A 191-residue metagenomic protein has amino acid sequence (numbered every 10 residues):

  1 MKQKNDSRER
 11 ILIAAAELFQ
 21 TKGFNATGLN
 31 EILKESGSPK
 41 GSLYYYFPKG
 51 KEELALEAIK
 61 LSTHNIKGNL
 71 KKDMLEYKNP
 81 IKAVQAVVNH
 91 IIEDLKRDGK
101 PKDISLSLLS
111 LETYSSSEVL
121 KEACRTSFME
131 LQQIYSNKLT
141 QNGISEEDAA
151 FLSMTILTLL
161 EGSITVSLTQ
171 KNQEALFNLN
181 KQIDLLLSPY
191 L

Functional and structural regions predicted by a protein language model:
S7-A15, I32, A58-S62, I66 (+1 more regions): Generic hydrophobic, amphipathic alpha-helix propensity
R10, L18-E57: Helix-turn-helix
I11, A15-F19, I91, L160: Short hydrophobic clusters on alpha-helical segments that form packing/core surfaces in small helical domains
E57, K71-D98, S153-I156: Hydrophobic alpha-helical connector segments
K67, S115-Q141, L185-S188: Amphipathic alpha-helical packing segments from all-alpha helical-bundle domains
K82, E122-A123, Q141-L157, V166: All-alpha amphipathic helical-bundle segments outside canonical DNA-binding/catalytic cores that form hydrophobic
A83-A86, R97-V119: Amphipathic alpha-helical segments used for helix-helix packing
D94-D98, S115, N137, L157-E174 (+1 more regions): Amphipathic C-terminal alpha-helical segment
